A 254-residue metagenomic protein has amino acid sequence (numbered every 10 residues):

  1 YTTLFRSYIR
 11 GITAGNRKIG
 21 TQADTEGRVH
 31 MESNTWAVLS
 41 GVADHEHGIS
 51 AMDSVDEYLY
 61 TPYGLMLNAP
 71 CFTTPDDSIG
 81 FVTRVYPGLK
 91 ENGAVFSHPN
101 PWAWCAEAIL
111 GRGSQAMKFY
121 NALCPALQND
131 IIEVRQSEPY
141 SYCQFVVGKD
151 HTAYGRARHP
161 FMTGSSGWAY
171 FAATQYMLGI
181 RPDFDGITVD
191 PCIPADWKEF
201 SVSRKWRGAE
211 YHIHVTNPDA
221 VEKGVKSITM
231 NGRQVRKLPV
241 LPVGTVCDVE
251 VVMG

Functional and structural regions predicted by a protein language model:
Y1-G254: Acidic, mature catalytic/reactive cores of soluble proteins
